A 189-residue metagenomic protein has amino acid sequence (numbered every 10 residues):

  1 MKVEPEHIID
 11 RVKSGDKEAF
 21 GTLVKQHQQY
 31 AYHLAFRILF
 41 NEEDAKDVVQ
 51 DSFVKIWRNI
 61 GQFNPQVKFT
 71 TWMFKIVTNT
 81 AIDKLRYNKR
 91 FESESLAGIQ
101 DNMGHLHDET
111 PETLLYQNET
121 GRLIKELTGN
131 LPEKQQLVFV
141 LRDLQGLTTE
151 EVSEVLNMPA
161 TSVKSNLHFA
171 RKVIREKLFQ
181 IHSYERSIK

Functional and structural regions predicted by a protein language model:
K2, K13-T22, Y32-D51, A160 (+2 more regions): Short, charged helix-capping/linker segments at alpha-helix termini
K2-P5, F91-Y116, T148: Internal acidic/polar
V3, E126-S162: Helix-turn-helix DNA-binding module
K13-S14, F40-N41, F53-K68: Sigma70-family region 2
Q26-Q29, R37-I38, V140-L147: Short helix-capping/turn signature of helix-turn-helix
H33, D47-V54, V67-N79: Structural recognition of an alpha-helix C-terminal capping motif at a helix-to-coil junction
G61-N64, K75-E94: Arg/Lys-rich amphipathic alpha helix in sigma70-family domain 2
R86, L131, Q136, N166 (+1 more regions): Short, Lys/Arg-enriched C-terminal cap helix and immediately downstream tail that follows
